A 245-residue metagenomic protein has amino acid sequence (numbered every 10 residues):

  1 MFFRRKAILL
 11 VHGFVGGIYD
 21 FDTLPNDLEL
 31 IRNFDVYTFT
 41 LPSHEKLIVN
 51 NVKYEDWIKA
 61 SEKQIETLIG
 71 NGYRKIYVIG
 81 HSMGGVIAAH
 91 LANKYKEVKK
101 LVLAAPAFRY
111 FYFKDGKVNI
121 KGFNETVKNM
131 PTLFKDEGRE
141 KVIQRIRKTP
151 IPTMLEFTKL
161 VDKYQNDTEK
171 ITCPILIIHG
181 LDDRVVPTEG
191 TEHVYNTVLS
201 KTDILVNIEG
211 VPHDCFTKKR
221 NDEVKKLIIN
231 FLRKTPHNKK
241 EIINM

Functional and structural regions predicted by a protein language model:
F14-P25: The serine-hydrolase catalytic nucleophile loop
L24, C173, P187-N196: Short alpha-helix in the alpha/beta-hydrolase fold that links the catalytic acid
E29-I48: Conserved alpha/beta-hydrolase
I48, V211-N221: Catalytic histidine-centered segment of alpha/beta-hydrolase-like enzymes
G80-G84, A88: Gly/Ala-rich beta-loop-alpha elbow adjacent to hydrolase catalytic centers
A89, E97-K128: Flexible "cap/lid" loop of the alpha/beta hydrolase fold
I171, I177-H179, D183: Short beta-strand/loop motif that positions the catalytic acidic residue of the alpha/beta-hydrolase fold
E192, N196-D214: Catalytic histidine neighborhood in serine/cysteine hydrolases with alpha/beta-hydrolase-type architecture
